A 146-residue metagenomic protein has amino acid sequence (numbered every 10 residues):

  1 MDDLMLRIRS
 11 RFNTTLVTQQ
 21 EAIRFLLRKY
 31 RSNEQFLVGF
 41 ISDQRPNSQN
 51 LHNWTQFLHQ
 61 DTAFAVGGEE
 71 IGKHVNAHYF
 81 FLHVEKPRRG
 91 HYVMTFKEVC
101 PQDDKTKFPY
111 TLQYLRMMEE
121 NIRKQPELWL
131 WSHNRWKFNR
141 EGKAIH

Functional and structural regions predicted by a protein language model:
M1-E21: Membrane-interfacial amphipathic helices and adjacent loop/beta segments that form the lipid-substrate binding surface
Q20-H146: Non-catalytic C-terminal accessory region of glycerolipid acyltransferases and related lyso-lipid remodeling enzymes
